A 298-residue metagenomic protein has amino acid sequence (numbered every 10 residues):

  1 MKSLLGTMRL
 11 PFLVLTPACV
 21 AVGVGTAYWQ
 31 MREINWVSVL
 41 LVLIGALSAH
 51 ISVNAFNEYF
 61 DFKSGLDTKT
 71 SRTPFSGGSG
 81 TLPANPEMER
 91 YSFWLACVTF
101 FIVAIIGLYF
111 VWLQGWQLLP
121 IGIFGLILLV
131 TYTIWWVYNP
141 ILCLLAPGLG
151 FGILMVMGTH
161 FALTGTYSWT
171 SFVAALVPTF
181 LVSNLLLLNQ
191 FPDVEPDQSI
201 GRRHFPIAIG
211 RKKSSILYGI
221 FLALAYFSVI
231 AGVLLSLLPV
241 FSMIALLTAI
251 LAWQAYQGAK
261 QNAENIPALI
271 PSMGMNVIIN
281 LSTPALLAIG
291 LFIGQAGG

Functional and structural regions predicted by a protein language model:
M1-V37, L41, G45, V137-A146: Topogenic membrane-insertion module of multi-pass membrane proteins
K2, G78-T166: Intramembrane alpha-helical segments
V14-G23, L145-H160, P178, I207-R211 (+1 more regions): Small-residue-rich segments of transmembrane alpha-helices in multi-pass membrane proteins, especially helix faces
V22, Y28-F56, P120-L126, V130 (+1 more regions): Membrane-embedded alpha-helical segments that form the functional core of polytopic membrane enzymes, especially those
S48-T73, N184-P206: Acidic (Asp/Glu-rich) catalytic motifs at the cytosolic membrane interface
S71-W112, P206-L238, V277-T283: Multi-pass membrane catalytic core of lipid/isoprenoid biosynthesis enzymes
P147-I200, K212-I216: Functional transmembrane core segments of multi-pass inner-membrane proteins
L234-G298: Extended hydrophobic alpha-helices typical of membrane-associated regions
